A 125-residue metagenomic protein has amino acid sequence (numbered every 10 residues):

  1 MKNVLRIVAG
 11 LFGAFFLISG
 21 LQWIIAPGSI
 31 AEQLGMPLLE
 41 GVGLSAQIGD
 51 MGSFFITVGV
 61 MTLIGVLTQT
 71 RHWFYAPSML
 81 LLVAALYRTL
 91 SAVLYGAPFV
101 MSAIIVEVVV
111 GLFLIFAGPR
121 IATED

Functional and structural regions predicted by a protein language model:
M1-F15: Cytosolic juxtamembrane helix and N-cap/initiation of the first transmembrane helix
F15-V42: Hydrophobic transmembrane helix segments
F16-S19, L80-L90: Aromatic-anchored segments of alpha-helical transmembrane domains
G43-I64, M79, V83: Core segments of alpha-helical transmembrane spans in multipass integral membrane proteins
T70-L80: Membrane-interfacial loop-to-transmembrane alpha-helix junctions, especially the N-terminal start
L86-S102: Membrane-helix boundary connector in multi-pass membrane proteins
M101-F113: Small-residue-rich transmembrane alpha-helices that serve as helix-helix interface/gating elements in multipass
V110-D125: Membrane-water interface at the C-terminal end of transmembrane alpha helices
